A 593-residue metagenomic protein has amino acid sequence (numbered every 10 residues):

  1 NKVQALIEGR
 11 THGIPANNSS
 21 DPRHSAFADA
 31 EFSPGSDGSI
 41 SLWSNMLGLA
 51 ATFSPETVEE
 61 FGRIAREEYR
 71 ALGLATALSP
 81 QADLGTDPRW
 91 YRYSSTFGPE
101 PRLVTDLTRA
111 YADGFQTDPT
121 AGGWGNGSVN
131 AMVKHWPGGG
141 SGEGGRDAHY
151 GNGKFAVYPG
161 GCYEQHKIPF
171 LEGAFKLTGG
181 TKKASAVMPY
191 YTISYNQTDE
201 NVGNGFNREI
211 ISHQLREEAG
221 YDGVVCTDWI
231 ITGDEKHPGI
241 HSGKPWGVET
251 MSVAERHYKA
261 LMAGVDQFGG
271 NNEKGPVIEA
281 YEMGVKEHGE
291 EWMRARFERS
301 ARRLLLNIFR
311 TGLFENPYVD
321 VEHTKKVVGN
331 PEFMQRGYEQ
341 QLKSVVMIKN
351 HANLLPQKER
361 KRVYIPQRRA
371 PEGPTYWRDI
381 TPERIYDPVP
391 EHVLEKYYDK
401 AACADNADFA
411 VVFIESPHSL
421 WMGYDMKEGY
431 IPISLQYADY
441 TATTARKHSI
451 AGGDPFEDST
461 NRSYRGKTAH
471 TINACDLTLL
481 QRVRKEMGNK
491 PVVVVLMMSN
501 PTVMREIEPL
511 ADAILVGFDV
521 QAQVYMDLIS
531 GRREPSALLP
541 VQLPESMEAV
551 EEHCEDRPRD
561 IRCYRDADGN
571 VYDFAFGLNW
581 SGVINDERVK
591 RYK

Functional and structural regions predicted by a protein language model:
N1-K593: Glycoside hydrolase catalytic-domain context in secreted enzymes
